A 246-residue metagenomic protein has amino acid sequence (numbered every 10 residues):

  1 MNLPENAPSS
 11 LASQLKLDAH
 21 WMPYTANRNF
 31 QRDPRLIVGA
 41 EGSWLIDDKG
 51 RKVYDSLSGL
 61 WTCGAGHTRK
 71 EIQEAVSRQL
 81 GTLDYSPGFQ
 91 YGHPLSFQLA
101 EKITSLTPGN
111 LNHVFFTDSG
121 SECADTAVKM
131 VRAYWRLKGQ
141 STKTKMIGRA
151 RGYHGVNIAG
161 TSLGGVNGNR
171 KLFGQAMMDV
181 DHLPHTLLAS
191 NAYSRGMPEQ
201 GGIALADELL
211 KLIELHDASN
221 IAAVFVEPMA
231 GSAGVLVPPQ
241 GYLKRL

Functional and structural regions predicted by a protein language model:
N2-S43, Y91, L205: Active-site-adjacent loop/helix segments that line or gate small-molecule/cofactor pockets in enzymes
L3-L17, G81-F115: Cysteine/selenocysteine-centered motifs that mediate thiol-based redox chemistry or coordinate metal-sulfur cofactors
P23-R28, S56-K70, S232-A233: Glycine-rich phosphate/pyrophosphate-binding beta-alpha loops
L36-I46, T62-R78, F89-E101: A structural motif shared across PLP-dependent enzymes of the aminotransferase-like
Y54-L57, P184, A223-M229: Short beta-strands and strand-loop turn motifs
E101-A223, Q240: PLP-dependent aspartate aminotransferase-fold enzymes
L236-L246: Catalytic PLP-binding core of fold-type I/II PLP enzymes
